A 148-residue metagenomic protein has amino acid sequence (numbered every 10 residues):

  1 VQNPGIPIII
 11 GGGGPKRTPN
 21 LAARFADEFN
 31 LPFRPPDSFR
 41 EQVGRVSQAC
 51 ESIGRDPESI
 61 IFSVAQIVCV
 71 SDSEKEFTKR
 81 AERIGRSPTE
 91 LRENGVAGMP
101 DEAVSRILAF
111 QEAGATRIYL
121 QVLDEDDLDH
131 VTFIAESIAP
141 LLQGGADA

Functional and structural regions predicted by a protein language model:
V1-A148: Active-site-adjacent structural elements that line small-molecule/cofactor binding pockets in enzymes
